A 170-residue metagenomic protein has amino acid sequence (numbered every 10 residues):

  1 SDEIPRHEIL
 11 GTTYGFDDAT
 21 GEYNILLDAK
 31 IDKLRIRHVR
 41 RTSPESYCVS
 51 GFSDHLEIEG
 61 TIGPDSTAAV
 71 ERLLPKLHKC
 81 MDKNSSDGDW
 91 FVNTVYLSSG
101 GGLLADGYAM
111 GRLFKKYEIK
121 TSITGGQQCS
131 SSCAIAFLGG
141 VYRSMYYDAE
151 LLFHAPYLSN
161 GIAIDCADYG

Functional and structural regions predicted by a protein language model:
S1-Q128, S132-I135, G139-G170: Terminal-region recognition feature
